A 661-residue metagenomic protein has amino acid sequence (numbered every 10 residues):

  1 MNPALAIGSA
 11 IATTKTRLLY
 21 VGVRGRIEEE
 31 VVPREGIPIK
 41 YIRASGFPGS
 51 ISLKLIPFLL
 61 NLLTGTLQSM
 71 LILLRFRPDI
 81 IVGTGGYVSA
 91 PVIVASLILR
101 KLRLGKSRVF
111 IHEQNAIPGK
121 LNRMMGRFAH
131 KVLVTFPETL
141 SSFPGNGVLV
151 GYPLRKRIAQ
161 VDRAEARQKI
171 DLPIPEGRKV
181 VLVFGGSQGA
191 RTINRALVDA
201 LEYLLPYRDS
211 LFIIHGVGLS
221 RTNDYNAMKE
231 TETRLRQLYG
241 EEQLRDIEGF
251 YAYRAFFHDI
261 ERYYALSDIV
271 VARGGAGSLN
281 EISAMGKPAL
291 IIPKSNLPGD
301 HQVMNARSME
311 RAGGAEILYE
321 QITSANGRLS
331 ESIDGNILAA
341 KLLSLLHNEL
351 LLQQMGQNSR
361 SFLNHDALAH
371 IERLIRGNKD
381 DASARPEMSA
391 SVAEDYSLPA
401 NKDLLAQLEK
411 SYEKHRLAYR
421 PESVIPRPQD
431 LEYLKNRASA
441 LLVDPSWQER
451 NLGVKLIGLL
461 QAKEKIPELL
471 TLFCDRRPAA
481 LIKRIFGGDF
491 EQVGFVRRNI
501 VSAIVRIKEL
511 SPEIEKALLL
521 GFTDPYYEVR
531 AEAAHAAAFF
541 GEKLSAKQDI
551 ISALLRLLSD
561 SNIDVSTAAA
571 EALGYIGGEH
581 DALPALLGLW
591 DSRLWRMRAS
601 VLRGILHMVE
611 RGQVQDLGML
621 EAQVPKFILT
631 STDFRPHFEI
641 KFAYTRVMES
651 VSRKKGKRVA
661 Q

Functional and structural regions predicted by a protein language model:
A10-N61, V150, V217-S220, D224 (+1 more regions): Conserved nucleotide-sugar phosphate-binding/catalytic loop shared by glycosyltransferases and other
L99-A164, L172: Active-site-proximal region of nucleotide-activated glycan assembly enzymes, centered on histidine/acidic-rich loops
E165-Q168, P173-I269, R311, L318-N336: Donor-nucleotide binding loops and adjacent catalytic segments primarily of GT-B fold Leloir glycosyltransferases
E261-S278, P288: Acidic donor-binding loop of glycosyltransferase active sites
E349-K410: C-terminal amphipathic helix plus adjacent low-complexity, charged tail appended to glycosyltransferase catalytic
A390-D430, A440, N451-K463, K483-L510 (+6 more regions): Structural detector for internal amphipathic alpha-helices that build alpha-solenoid repeat scaffolds
P428-L441, A462-I485, E509-G521, K543-L557 (+3 more regions): Amphipathic alpha-helical scaffolding segments comprising HEAT/armadillo-like alpha-solenoid repeats
P445-S446, R477-P478, Q492-V493, P525-Y526 (+4 more regions): Short inter-helical turns and helix N-cap capping residues of alpha-solenoid HEAT/ARM repeat scaffolds
